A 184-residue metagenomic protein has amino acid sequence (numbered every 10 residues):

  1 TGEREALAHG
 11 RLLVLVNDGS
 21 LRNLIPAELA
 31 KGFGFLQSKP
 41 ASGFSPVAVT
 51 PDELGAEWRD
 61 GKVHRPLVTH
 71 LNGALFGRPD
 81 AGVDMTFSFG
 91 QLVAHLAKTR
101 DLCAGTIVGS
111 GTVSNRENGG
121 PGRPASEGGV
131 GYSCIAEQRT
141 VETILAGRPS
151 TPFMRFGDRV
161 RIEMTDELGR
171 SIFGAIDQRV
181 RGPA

Functional and structural regions predicted by a protein language model:
T1-H95, T99, R123, S133-A136 (+3 more regions): Glycine-enriched loop-and-adjacent helix/strand subsegments that border the catalytic/binding cleft of enzyme cores
H70-N72, E163-E167: A generic structural motif
T106-G157, E163-T165, G174-D177: Active-site pocket scaffolds in enzymes
